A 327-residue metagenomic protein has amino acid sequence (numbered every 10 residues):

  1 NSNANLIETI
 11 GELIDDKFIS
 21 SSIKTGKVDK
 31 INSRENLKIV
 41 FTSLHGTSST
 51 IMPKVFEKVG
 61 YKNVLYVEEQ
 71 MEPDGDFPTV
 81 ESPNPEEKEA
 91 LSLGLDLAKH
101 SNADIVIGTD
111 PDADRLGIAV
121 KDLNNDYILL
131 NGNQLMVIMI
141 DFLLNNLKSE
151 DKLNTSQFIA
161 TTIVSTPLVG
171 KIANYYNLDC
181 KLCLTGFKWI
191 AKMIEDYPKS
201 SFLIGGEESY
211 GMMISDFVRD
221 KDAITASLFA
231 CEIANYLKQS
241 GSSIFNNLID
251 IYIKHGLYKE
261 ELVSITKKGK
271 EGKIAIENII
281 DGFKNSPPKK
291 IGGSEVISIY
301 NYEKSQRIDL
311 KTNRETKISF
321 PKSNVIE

Functional and structural regions predicted by a protein language model:
N1-L93, L97-A98: Gly/Ser/Thr-enriched, mixed-charge loops and adjacent short helices that form phosphate/oxyanion-binding elements
N1-S2, G132-T155: Ser/Thr/Gly-rich flexible loops in soluble cytosolic domains mediating phosphotransfer, phosphorylation
S43-S49, A113-R115, S165-P167, K270: Gly/Ser/Thr-rich loops at beta-strand to alpha-helix junctions that form or flank small-molecule/cofactor-binding
S48-M52, G75-D76, L116-G117, I138 (+3 more regions): Short helix/loop capping segments that flank catalytic or ligand/cofactor-binding pockets
K99, A103-I105, D126-I128, N146-E327: Phosphate-binding and adjacent anionic-ligand microenvironments
D114-N133: Short Gly/Thr/Asp-enriched flexible loops that form oxyanion-binding sites at enzyme active sites
